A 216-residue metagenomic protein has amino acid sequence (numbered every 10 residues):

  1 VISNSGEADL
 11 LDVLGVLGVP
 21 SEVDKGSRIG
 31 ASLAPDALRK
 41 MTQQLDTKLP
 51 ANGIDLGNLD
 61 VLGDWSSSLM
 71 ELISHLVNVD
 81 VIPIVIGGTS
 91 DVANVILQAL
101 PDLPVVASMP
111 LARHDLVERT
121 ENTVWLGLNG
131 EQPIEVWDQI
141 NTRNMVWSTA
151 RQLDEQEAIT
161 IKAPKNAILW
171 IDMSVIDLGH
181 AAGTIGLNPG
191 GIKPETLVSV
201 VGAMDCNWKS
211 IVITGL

Functional and structural regions predicted by a protein language model:
V1-L216: Conserved alpha-helical scaffold segments that buttress catalytic/binding sites
